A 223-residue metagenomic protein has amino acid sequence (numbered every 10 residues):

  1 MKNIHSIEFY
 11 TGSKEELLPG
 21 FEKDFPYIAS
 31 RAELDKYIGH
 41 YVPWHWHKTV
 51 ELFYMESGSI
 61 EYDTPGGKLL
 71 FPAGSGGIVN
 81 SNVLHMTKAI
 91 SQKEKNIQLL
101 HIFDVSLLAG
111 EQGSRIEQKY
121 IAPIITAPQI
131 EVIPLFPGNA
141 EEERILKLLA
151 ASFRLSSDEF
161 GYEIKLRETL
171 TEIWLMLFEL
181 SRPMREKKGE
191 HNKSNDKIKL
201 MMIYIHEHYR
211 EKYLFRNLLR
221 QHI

Functional and structural regions predicted by a protein language model:
M1-G76, N82-V83, Q118, Q129: Generic protein-terminus/edge-of-domain signal
H40-W46, D63, K88-I90, E111-G113 (+1 more regions): Short histidine-centered beta-strand/loop micro-motifs that create catalytic or ligand/metal-coordination sites
E51-Y54, E117, E141-L148, T169 (+1 more regions): Amphipathic, well-ordered alpha-helical segments in soluble domains
E61, M86, H208: Detector for the N-terminal beta1/A-loop initiation region of ABC nucleotide-binding domains
N82-S106, G113-I116: Ligand-binding loop in jelly-roll beta-barrel domains
R115-L146: Aromatic/histidine-rich interaction motifs
E131-E142, L155-N217, Q221-H222: Short, Lys/Arg-enriched, Trp-marked, Pro/Gly-tolerant hinge/linker segments that flank
